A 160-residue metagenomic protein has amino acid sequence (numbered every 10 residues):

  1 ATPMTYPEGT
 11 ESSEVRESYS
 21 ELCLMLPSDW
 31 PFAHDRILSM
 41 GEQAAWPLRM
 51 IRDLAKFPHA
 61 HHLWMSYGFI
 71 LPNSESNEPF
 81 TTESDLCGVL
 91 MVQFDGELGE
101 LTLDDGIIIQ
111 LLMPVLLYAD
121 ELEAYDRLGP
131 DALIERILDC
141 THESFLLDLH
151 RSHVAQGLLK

Functional and structural regions predicted by a protein language model:
A1: Hydrophobic, aromatic-lined core segments that form the binding pocket/scaffold for planar heteroaromatic ligands
M4-S18, C23-K160: Acidic, proline/glycine-rich low-complexity IDRs
